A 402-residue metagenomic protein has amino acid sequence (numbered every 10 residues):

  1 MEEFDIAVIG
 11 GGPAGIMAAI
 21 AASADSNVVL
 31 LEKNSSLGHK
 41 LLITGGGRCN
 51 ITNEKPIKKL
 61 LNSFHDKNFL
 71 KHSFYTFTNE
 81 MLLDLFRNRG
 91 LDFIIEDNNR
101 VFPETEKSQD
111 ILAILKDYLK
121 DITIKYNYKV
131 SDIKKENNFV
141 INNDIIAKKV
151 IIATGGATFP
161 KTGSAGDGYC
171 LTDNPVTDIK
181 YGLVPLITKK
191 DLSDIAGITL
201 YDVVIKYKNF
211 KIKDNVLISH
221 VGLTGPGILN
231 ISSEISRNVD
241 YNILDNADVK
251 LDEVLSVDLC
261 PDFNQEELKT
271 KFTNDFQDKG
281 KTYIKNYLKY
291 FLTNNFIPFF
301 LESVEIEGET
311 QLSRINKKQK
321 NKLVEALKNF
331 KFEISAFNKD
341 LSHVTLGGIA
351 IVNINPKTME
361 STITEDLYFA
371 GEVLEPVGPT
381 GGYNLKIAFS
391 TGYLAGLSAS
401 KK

Functional and structural regions predicted by a protein language model:
E2-A14: Beta1/beta-strand and adjacent pyrophosphate-binding region of the FAD-binding site in flavoprotein oxidoreductases
A7, S23-G46: Glycine-rich FAD pyrophosphate-binding loop
A7-I9, L31, V130, I145-P160 (+4 more regions): Short hydrophobic core segments
S35-L37, L42-I43, I51-T52, I57-K58 (+2 more regions): An anion/pyrophosphate-binding glycine-rich loop and adjacent beta-alpha core in soluble alpha-beta enzymes
G46-N98: Glycine-rich active-site loop/strand segments that organize a redox cofactor
Y126, P298-V377: A glycine-rich dinucleotide-binding beta-alpha-beta segment and adjacent secondary-structure elements that constitute
Y126-N138: A conserved short coil-to-beta-strand element within the FAD-binding core of flavoproteins
T158-L171, E375-K402: A conserved FAD-binding loop/helix module that cradles the flavin
